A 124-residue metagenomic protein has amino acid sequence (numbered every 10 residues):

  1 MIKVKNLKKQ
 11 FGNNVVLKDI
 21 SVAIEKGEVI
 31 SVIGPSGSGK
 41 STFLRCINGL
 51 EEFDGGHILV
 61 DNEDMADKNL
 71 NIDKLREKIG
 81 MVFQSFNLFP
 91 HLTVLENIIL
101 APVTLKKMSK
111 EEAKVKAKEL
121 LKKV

Functional and structural regions predicted by a protein language model:
N14-V15, D73: Short coil-to-beta microelement around the adenine-binding A-loop and adjacent beta1/P-loop entry of ABC ATPase
S31, D73-F86: ABC nucleotide-binding domain signature
I33-P35: The feature captures the beta-strand-to-loop junction immediately N-terminal to the Walker
N48: Helix-to-loop junction immediately C-terminal to a conserved catalytic motif
H57-K74: ABC ATPase NBD Q-loop/coupling interface
E63-D64, I99, K110-V124: Conserved ABC ATPase "signature" region
L92-L100: Short coil-to-helix segment of the ABC ATPase nucleotide-binding domain corresponding to the Q-loop/switch region
